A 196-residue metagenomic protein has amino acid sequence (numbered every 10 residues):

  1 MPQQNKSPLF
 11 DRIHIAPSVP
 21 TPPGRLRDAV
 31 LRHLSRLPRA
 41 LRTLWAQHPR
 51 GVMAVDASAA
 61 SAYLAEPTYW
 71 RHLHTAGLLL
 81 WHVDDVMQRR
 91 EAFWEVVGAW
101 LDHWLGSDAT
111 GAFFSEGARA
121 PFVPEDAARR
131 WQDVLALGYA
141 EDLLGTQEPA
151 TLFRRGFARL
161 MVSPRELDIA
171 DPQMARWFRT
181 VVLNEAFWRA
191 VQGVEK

Functional and structural regions predicted by a protein language model:
P2-P8, V182, A186: Extended, aromatic/histidine-rich regions of cofactor-dependent oxidoreductases associated with respiratory
N5-R90, G111-F114: Auxiliary, metal-adjacent structural segments of Zn-dependent hydrolase domains
D11, D28, D56, D84-D85 (+6 more regions): Acidic-enriched, low-complexity/disordered segments with a strong bias for Aspartate over Glutamate
L37-L41, A99, P172: Short, proline-centered helix/strand-breaking motifs
L79-Q132: A contiguous pocket-lining binding segment that forms or flanks enzyme active sites
A112-K196: Metalloprotease/metallohydrolase-associated module, dominated by Zn2+-dependent proteases
